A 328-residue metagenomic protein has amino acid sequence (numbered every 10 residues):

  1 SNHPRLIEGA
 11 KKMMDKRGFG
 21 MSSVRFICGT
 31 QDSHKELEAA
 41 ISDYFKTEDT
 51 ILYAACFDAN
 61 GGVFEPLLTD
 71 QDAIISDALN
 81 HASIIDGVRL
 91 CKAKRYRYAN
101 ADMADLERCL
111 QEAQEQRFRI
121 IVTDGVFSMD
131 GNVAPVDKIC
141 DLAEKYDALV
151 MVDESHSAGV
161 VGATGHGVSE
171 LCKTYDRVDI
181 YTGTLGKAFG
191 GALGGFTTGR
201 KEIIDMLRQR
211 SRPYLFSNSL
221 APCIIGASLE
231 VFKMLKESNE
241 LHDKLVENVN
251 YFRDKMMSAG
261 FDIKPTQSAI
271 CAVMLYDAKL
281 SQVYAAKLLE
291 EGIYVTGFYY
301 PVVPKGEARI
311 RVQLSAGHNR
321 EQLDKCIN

Functional and structural regions predicted by a protein language model:
S1, D243-F252, M257-G292, V302 (+2 more regions): Conserved PLP-binding catalytic core of the aspartate aminotransferase-like
I7-C56: Conserved N-terminal alpha-helix of the aminotransferase class I/II PLP-enzyme fold
K12, K16, A39, D43 (+2 more regions): PLP-dependent enzyme catalytic core of the Aspartate aminotransferase-like
V63-A82: Conserved PLP-anchoring active-site segment centered on the Schiff-base-forming lysine
D70, L90-K92, Y146, R177: Short, structured coil segments at secondary-structure junctions
Y96, N100-V152: Active-site phosphate-binding strand-loop segment of PLP-dependent enzymes
Y146-L149, H156, V161-Q267, L280: Active-site C-terminal subdomain of aminotransferase-like
